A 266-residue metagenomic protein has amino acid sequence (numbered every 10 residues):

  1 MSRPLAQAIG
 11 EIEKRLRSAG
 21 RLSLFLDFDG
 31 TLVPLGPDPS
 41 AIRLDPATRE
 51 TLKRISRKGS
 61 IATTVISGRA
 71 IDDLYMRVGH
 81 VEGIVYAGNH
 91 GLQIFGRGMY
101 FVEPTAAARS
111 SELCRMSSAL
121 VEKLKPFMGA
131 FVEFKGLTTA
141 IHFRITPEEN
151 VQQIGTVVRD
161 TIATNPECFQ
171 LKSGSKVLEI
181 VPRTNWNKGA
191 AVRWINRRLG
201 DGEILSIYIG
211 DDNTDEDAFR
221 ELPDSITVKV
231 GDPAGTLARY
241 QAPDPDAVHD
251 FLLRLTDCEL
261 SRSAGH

Functional and structural regions predicted by a protein language model:
S2-A6, A19, D45, G189-H266: Mg2+-dependent phosphoryl-transfer enzymes with acidic/Ser/Thr/Gly-rich catalytic loops
P4-G20, D73-H80: Short amphipathic alpha-helices and their capping/turn segments at secondary-structure boundaries
R17-P37, V65, V192: Asp-based phosphoryl-transfer active-site loop
S23-F25, V85, I207: Hydrophobic "anchor" residues on beta-strands that sit immediately upstream of conserved functional sites
T31, I71, T214: Conserved Rossmann-like nucleotide-cofactor binding loop
R43-F134: Active-site phosphate-binding/coordination module
A119, F127, E133-I207, N213-E221 (+1 more regions): Conserved acidic, metal-coordinating active-site core of Asp-based, Mg2+-dependent phosphoryl-transfer enzymes
